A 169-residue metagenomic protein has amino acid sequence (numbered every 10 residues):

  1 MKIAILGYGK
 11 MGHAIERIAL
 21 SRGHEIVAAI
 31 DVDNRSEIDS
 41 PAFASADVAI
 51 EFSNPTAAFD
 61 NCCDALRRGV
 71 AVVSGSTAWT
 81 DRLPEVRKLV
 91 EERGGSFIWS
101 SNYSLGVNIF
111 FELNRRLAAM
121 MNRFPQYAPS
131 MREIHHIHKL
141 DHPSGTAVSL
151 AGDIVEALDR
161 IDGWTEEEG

Functional and structural regions predicted by a protein language model:
K2, K10-F43, R123-G169: C-terminal substrate-binding/catalytic lobe of Rossmann-fold NAD(P)-dependent oxidoreductases
L20, L66, E91: Anion (oxyanion) recognition and catalysis
I26, V72-V73, S96-F97: Hydrophobic beta-strand scaffold residues
A42-V48, F52-S76, P84-V86: Rossmann-fold NAD(P) dinucleotide-binding segment
C63, S76-W99, L105-A119: Rossmann-fold NAD(P)-binding glycine/threonine-rich loop
